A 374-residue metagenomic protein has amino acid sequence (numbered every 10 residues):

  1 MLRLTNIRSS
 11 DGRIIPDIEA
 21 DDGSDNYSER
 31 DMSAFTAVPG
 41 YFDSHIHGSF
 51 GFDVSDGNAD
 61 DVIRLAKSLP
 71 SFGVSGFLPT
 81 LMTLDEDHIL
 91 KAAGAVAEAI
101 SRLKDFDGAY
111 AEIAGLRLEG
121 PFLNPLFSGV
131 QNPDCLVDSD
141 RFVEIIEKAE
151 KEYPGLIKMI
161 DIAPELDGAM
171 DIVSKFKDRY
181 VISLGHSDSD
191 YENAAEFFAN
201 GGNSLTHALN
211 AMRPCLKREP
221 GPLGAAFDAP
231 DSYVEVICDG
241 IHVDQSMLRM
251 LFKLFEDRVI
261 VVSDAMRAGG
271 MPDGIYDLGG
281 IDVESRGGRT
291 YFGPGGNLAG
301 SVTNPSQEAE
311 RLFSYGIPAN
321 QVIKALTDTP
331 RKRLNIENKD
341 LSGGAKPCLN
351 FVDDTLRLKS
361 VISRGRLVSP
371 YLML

Functional and structural regions predicted by a protein language model:
L2-T5, D25-I63, K67: Replace "His-x-His-based motif
I7, A34, H45, L69 (+9 more regions): Divalent metal-coordination and catalytic microenvironments
S9-D17, P318-I323, K332-R364, P370-Y371: Acidic, glycine-enriched loop/beta-strand segments at the rims of small-molecule binding/catalytic pockets
H47, I63-A92, Y110-N124, Y153-D167 (+3 more regions): Divalent metal-dependent hydrolysis catalytic cores, especially in the metallo-beta-lactamase
G48-D60, L81, Q131-V137, V181-G185: Active-site mouth loops of central-metabolism enzymes
N58-D61, A92-A95, R218-L223: Charged helix-capping and loop-helix junction motifs
L118-G120, P125-G221: Divalent metal-binding pocket/active-site signature
I172, N193-L326, R333-E337, F351-R357: Active-site-adjacent C-terminal substructures of enzyme catalytic domains
